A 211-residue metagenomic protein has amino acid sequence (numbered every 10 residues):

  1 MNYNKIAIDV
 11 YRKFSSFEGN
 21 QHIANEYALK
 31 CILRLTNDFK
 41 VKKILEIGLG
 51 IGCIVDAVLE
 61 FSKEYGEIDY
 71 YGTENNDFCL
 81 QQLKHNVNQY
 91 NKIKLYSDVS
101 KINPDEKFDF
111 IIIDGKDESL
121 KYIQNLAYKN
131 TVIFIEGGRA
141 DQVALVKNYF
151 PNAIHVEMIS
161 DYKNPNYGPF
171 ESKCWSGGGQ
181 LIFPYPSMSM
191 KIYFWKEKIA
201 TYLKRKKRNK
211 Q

Functional and structural regions predicted by a protein language model:
M1-K13: N-terminal, positively charged/glycine-rich alpha-helical extensions of SAM-dependent methyltransferases
F14-E18: Short glycine/proline- and acidic residue-enriched helix-loop micro-motifs that form flexible lids or anion-recognition
G19-I102: SAM cofactor-binding core of SAM-dependent methyltransferases, primarily the Rossmann-like beta-alpha-beta module
K42, D109, T131: Conserved acidic residues
E74-F78, G115, G138: Short beta->alpha hinge that forms the Motif I/post-I loop of the SAM-binding pocket
Q89-Y96, F110, Y128-K129, F150-H155: Active-site regions of enzymes building and remodeling cell-envelope glycoconjugates
N103-F110: A short acidic, Gly/Pro-enriched loop at the edge of an enzyme's catalytic core that lines a small-molecule cofactor
D117-Q211: C-terminal substrate-binding/active-site "lid" region of AdoMet-derived donor-dependent transferases
